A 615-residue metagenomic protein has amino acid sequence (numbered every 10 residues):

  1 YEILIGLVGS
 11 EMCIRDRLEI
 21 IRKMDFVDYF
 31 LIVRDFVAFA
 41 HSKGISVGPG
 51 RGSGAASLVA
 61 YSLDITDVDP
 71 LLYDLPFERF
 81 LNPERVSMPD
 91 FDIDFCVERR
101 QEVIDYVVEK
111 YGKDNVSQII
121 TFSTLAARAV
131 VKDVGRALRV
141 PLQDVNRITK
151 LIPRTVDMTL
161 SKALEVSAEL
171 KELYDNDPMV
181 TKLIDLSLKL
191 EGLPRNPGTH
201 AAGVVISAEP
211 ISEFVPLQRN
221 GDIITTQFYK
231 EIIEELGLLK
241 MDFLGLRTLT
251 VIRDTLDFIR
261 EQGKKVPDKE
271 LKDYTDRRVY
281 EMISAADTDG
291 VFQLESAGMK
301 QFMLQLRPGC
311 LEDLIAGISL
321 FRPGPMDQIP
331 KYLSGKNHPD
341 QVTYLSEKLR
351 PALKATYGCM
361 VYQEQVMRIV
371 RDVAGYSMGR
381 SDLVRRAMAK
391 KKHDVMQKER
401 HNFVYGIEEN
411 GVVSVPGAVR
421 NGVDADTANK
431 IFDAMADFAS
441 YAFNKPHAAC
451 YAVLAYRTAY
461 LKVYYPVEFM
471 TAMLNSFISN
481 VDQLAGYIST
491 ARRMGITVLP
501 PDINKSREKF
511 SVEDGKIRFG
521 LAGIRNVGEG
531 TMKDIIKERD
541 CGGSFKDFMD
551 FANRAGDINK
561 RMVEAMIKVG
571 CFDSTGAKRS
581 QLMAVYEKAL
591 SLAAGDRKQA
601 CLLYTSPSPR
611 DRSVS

Functional and structural regions predicted by a protein language model:
G6-L7: Beta-strand-rich, repetitive solenoid scaffolds
S10-S606, R610, S615: Noncatalytic, beta-rich nucleic-acid-contacting surfaces in large DNA/RNA-processing enzymes
